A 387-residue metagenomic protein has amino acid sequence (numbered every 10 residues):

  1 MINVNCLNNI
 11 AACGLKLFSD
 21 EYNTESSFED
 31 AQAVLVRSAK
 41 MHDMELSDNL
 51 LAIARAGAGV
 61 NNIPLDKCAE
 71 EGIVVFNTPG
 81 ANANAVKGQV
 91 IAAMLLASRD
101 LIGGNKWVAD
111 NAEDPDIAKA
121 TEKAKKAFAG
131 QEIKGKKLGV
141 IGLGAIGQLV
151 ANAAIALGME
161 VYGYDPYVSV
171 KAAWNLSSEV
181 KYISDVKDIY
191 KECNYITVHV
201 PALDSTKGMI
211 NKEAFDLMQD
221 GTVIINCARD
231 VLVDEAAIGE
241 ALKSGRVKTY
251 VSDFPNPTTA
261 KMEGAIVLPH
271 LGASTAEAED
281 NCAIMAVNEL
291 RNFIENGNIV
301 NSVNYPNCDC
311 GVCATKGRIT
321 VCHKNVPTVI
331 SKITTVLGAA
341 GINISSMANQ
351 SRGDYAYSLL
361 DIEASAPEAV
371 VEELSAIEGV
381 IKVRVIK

Functional and structural regions predicted by a protein language model:
M1-T78, N211-E213, L217, V223 (+5 more regions): An N-terminal-biased, well-structured beta-alpha scaffold segment characteristic of Rossmann-like dinucleotide-binding
A39-M44, P166-T259, S274: Rossmann-like adenosine-cofactor binding region
P79-K137, N301-V303: Phosphate-binding beta-alpha-beta segment of Rossmann-like dinucleotide-binding domains, i.e., the NAD(P)
K87-K106, N152-M159, M285-N298, T334-G338 (+1 more regions): Oxidoreductase and adenylate-handling cofactor-binding alpha/beta cores
L143-G144: Glycine-rich Rossmann-fold phosphate-binding loop(s) that bind the pyrophosphate of adenine dinucleotide cofactors
G147-Q148: N-terminal Rossmann-fold NAD(P) dinucleotide-binding loop
E263, L271-K387: NAD(P)-dependent dehydrogenase/reductase Rossmann-like domain
